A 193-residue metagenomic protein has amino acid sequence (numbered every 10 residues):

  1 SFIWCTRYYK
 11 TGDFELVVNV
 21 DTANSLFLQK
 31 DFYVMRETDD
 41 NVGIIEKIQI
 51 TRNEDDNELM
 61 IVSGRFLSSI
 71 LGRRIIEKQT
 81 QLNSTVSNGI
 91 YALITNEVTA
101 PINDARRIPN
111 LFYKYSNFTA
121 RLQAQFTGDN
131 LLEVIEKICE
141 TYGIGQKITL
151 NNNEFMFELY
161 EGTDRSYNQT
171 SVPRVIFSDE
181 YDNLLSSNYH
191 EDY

Functional and structural regions predicted by a protein language model:
S1-F2, I45: Short, surface-exposed loop motifs enriched in S/T, G, D/E and P with embedded aromatic residues
F2-N24, I144-G145, F177-Y193: An acidic/polar, Gly/Ser/Thr-rich interaction patch typically located in mid-to-C-terminal regions of proteins
L16, E77-S84, Y160-G162, Y181 (+1 more regions): A broadly tuned "polar low-complexity/structure-edge" signature
D21-K114: Surface-exposed cap/loop segments at beta↔alpha junctions
Q49-L71, P109-D192: Short beta-strand-centered interaction patches in the first periplasmic/extracellular domains of large envelope
